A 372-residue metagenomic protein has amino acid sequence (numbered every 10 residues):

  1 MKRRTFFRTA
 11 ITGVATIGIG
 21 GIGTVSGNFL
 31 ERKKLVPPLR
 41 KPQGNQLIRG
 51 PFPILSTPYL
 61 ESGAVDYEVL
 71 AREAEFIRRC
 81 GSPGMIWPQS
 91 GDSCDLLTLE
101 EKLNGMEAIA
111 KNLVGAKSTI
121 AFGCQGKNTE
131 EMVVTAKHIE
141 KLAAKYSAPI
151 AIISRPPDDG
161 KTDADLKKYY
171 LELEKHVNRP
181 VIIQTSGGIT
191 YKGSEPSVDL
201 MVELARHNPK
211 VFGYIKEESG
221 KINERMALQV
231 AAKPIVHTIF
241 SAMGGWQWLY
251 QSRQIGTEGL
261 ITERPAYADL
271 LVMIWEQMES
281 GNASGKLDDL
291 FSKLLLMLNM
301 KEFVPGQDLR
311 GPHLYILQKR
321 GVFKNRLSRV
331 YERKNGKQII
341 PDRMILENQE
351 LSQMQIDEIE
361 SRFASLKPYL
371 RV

Functional and structural regions predicted by a protein language model:
T5-N28: N-terminal export signals
T9, E73, Y169, D289-K293: Generic alpha-helical secondary-structure signal
I22-I54: C-terminal segment of N-terminal export signals and the immediately downstream linker at the start of the mature
G44-L60, A64-G193: Active-site beta->alpha loop and helix N-cap motifs at the rims of alpha/beta catalytic domains
R78, Y250-V372: Structured C-terminal cap/extension of enzyme domains
N104, A108-N112, H138-K145, E172 (+7 more regions): Alpha-helical structural signal in soluble globular domains
G187-G306: Catalytic alpha/beta core domains of metabolic enzymes, predominantly
